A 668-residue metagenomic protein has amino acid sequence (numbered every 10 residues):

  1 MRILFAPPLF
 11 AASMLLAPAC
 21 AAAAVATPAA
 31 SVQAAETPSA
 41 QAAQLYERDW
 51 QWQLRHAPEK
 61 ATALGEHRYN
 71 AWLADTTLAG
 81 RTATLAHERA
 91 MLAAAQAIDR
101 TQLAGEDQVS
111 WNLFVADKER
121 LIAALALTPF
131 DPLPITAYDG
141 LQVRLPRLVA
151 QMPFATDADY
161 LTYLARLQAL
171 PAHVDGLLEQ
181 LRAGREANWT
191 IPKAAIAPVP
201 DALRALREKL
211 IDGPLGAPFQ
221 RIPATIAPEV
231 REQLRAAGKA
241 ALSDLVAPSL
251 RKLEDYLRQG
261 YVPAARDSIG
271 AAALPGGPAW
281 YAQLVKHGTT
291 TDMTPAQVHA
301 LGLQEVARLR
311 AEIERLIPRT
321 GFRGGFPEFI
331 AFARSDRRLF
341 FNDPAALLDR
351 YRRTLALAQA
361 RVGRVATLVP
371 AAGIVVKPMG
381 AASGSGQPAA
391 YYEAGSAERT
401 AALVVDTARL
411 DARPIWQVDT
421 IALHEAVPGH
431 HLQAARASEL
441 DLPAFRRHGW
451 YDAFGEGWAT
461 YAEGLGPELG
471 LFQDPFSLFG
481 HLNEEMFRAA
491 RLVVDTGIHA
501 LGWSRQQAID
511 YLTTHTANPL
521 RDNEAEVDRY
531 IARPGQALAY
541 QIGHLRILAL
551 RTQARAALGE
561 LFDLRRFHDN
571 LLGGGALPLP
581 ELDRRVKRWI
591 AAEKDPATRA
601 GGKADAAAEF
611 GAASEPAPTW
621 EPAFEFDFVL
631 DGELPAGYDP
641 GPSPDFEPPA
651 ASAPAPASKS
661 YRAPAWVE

Functional and structural regions predicted by a protein language model:
M1-L4: Positively charged n-region of N-terminal signal peptides that target proteins for export
A6, A24, A608, A612-S614 (+2 more regions): Short linear segments in intrinsically disordered or otherwise low-structure-confidence regions
A6-A22: Bacterial N-terminal signal peptides
L9, M14, K118, P223 (+3 more regions): Prokaryotic Sec-type signal peptides and long signal-anchor helices with extended Leu/Ile/Val-rich h-regions
A23-F610, Y661-E668: N-terminal maturation segment of proteins
W620-E668: Long, low-complexity, intrinsically disordered segments
